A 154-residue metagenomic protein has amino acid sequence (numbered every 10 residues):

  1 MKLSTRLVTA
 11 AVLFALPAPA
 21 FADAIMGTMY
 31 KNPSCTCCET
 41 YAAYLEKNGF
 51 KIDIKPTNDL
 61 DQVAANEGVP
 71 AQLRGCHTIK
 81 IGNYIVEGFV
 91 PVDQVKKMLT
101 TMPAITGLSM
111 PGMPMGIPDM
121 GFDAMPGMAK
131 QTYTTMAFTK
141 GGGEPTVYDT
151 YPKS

Functional and structural regions predicted by a protein language model:
M1-V8: Bacterial N-terminal signal peptides that target proteins for export
T9, A15-P19: N-terminal signal peptide c-region/cleavage motif recognized by signal peptidases
F14, E67-P70, M102: Alpha-helix boundary/capping residues
A22-N48: Local sequence-structure signature of Cys/Sec-based thiol-disulfide redox active-site neighborhoods
I25, F50, P103-T106: A structural micro-motif
Y30-N32, K55-T57, F89, P111-M113: Active-site-proximal beta-strand/loop segments in catalytic clefts of secreted hydrolases
E39-P91: N-terminal, post-signal-peptide region of Sec/Tat-exported proteins
Q72-S154: Thiol/selenol-based redox catalytic cores and closely related redox-interacting motifs
